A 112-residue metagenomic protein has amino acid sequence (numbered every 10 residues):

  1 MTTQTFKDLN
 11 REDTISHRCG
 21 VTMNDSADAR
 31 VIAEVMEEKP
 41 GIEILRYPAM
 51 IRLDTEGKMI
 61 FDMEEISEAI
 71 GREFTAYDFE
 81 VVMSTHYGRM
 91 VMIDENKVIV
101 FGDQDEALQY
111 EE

Functional and structural regions predicted by a protein language model:
T2-D8, E37-P40, S84-T85: Short amphipathic beta-strand starts and helix->beta connectors
L9-H17: A short, surface-exposed helix-loop junction/capping segment
G20-D28: Short, surface-exposed ligand-recognition loops at beta-strand->loop->(often short) alpha-helix junctions that present
T22, D54-E56: Short hydrophobic/aromatic beta-strand micro-patches that form the beta-sheet surface supporting nucleotide- or nucleic
A27-A29, G41-I42: Aromatic- and glycine-enriched beta-alpha-beta binding-site module
E34-I42, E68, R72: Short, intrinsically disordered, mixed-charge
E43-Y47: Short beta-strand
A49-M50, G57-E112: Helix-rich interaction surfaces within compact, conserved domain-sized segments that mediate assembly or partner
